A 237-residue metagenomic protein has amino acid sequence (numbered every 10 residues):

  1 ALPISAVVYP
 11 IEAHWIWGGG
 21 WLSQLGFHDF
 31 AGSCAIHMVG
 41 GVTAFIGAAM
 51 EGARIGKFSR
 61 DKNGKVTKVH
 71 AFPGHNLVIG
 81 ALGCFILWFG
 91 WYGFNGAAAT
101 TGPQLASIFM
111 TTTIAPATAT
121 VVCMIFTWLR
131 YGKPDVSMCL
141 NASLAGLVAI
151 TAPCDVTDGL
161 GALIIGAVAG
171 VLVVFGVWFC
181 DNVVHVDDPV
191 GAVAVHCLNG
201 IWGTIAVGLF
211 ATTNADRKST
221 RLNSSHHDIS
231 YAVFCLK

Functional and structural regions predicted by a protein language model:
A1-R221, S230: Hydrophobic alpha-helical transmembrane bundles of multi-pass membrane proteins
L222-K237: Positively charged, low-complexity/disordered segments
